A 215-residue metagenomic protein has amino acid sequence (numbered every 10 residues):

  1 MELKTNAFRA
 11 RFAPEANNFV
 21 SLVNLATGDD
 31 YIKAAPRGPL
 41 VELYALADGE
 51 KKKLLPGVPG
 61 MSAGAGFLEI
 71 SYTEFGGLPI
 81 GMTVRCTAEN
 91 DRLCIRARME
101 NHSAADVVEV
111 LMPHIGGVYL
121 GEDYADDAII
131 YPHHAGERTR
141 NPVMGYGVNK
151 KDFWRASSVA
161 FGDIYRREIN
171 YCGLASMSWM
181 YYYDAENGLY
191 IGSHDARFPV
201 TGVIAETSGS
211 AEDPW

Functional and structural regions predicted by a protein language model:
M1-T5, T27-Y72, A88-P214: Polysaccharide-binding surfaces and accessory modules of carbohydrate-active proteins
R11-A13: Aromatic-rich beta-strand edge motifs centered on tyrosine
E15-D30, G76: Short, surface-exposed, low-complexity cationic segments
T73-A88: Low-complexity, acidic Ser/Thr/Pro/Gly-rich terminal tails and inter-domain linkers that flank the onset of structured
